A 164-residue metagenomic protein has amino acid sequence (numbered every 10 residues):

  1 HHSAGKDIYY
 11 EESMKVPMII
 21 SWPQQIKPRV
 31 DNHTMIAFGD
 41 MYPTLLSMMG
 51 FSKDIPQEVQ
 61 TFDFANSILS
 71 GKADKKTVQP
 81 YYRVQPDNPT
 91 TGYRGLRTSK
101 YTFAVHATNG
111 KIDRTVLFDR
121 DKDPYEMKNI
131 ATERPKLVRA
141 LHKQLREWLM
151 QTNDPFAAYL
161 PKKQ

Functional and structural regions predicted by a protein language model:
H1-A4, I8, I26-K27, T34 (+4 more regions): C-terminal cap/loop subdomain of S1 sulfatases and analogous C-terminal strand-loop tails that border
E11: Venus flytrap/periplasmic-binding-protein-like
I19-P28: The feature captures the short pre-catalytic strand/loop hairpin that immediately precedes and shapes the active-site
S21, R120-K122: Inter-blade boundary loops/turns of WD-repeat beta-propellers
V30-H33, I130-T132: Short, solvent-exposed loop/turn segments at secondary-structure boundaries
M41, K111-D113, K122-Q164: Long, internal low-complexity/basic segments
